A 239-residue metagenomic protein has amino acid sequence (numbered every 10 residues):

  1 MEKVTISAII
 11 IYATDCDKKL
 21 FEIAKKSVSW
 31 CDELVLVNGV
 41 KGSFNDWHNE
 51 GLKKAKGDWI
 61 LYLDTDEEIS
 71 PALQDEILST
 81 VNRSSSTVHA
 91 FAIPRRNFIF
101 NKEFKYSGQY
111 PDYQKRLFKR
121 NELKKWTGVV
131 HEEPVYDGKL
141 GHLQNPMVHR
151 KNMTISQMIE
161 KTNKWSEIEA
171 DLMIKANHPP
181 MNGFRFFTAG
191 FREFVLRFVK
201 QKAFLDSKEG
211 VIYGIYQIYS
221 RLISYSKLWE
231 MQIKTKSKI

Functional and structural regions predicted by a protein language model:
K3, A55-D58: Active-site acidic short loop of glycosyltransferases
T5-I9: Cell-envelope/extracellular polymer assembly enzymes that use nucleotide-activated donors
I10, T14-W30, L36: Short, well-formed alpha-helical segments that are part of the catalytic scaffolds of diverse glycosyltransferases
A13, G39-S43, H48: Catalytic phosphate/metal-binding cores of nucleic-acid and nucleotide-processing enzymes, i.e., regions that mediate
T14-D17, G42, E67, N97-F98: Short beta->alpha connector loops
V37-G39, I93: Conserved beta-strand termini and adjacent loop/short-helix elements that scaffold enzyme active sites in alpha/beta
N45-L52, W59, S70-K234: Catalytic-site signature of metal-activated, phosphate-bearing donor transferases, centered on the GT-A/GT-A-like
